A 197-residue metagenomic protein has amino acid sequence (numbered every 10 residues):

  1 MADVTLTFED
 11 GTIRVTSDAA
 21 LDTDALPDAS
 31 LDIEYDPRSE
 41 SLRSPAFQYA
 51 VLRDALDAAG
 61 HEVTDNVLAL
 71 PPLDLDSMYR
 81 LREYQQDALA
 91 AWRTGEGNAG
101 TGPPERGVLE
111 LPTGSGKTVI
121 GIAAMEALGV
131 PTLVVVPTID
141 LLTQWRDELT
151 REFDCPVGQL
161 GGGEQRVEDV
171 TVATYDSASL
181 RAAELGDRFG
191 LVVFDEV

Functional and structural regions predicted by a protein language model:
M1-A59: Charged, low-complexity intrinsically disordered regions
P45-R80: Terminal, basic amphipathic appendages of nucleotide-handling enzymes
N66-E110: Conserved pre-motif I regulatory segment
L109-S115, E196-V197: Conserved helicase ATPase motor motifs in RecA-like P-loop NTPase domains
T113-E152: Conserved Walker A/P-loop ATP-binding site and its immediately adjacent core in helicase/helicase-like ATPase domains
F153-Q165: Conserved RecA-like helicase motor-core motifs
Q159, V167-A182: Conserved two-lobed SF2 helicase motor
Y175-S177, A183-V197: SF2 helicase catalytic motif II
